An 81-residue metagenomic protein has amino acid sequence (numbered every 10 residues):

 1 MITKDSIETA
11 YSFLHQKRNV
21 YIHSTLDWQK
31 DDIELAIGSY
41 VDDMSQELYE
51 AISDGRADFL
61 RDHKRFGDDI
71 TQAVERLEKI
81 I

Functional and structural regions predicted by a protein language model:
M1-T3, D31, D68, I80-I81: Intrinsic low-complexity, intrinsically disordered segments enriched in polar/basic residues
I2-D32: N-terminal acidic leader/helix
E8-Y11, E34-G38, G67, T71-V74 (+1 more regions): Generic structural concept
Q16, V20, S39, D43-E47 (+1 more regions): Amphipathic alpha-helical interaction surfaces
K17, G55-I81: Amphipathic alpha-helical binding modules
L26-G67: Acidic, low-complexity, intrinsically disordered interaction modules
